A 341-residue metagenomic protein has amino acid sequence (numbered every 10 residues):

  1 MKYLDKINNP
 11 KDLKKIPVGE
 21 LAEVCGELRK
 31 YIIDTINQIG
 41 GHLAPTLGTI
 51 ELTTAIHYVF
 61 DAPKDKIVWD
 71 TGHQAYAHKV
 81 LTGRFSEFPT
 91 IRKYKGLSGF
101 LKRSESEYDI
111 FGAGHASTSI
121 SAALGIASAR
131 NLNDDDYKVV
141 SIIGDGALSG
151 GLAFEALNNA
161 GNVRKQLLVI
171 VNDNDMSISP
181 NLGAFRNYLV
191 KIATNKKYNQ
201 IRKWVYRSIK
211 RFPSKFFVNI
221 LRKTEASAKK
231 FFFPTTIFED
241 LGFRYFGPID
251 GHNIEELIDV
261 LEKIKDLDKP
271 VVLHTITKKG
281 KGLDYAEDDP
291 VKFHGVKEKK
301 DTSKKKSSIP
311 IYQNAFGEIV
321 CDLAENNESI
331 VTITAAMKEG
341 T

Functional and structural regions predicted by a protein language model:
M1-T82, I237-D259, L267-T275: N-terminal amphipathic, basic-rich helices that act as targeting or association modules
L4, D175-F316: Long, well-ordered, tryptophan-enriched scaffold segments
N9-K14, I33-G41, E105-G112, F243-G247 (+3 more regions): Glycine- and acidic
E20, V24, L28, I32 (+15 more regions): General structural feature for long, well-ordered alpha-helical segments within catalytic domains of soluble enzymes
H42-V163, Y312-N314, L323-G340: Cofactor-binding active-site loop characterized by glycine-rich and histidine/acidic residues
D70, I142-I143, L168-N172, H274-K279: Short beta-strand segments
S86-F100, N162-S179, V190, K197: A glycine-rich helix N-cap at a beta->alpha junction
E155, N159-R164, V171-D175, S179-G183 (+2 more regions): Glycine-rich, acidic loop regions that bind phosphate or pyrophosphate groups
